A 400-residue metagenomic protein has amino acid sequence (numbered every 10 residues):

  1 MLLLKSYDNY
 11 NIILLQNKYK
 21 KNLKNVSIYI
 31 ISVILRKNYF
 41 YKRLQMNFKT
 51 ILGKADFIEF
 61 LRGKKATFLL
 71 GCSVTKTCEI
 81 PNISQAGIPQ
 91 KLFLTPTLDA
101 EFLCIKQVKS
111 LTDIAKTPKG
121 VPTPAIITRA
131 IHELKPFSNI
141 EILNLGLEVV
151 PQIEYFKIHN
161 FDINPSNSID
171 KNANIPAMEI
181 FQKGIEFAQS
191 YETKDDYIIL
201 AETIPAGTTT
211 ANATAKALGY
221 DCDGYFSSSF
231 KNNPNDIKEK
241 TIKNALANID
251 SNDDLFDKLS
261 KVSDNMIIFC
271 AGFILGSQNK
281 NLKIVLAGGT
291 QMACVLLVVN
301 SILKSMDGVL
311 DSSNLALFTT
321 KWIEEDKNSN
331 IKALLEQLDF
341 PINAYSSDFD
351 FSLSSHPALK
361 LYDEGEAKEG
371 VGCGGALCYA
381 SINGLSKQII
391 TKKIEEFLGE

Functional and structural regions predicted by a protein language model:
S6, Y19: Cationic, low-complexity basic patches in intrinsically disordered or flexible, solvent-exposed regions
Y10, L14, L23, L35 (+1 more regions): Short hydrophobic targeting helices and cationic amphipathic motifs that mediate membrane/organellar targeting
Y29-S32: Juxtamembrane and targeting peptides
L44-A201, P205-E400: N-terminal loops that bind phosphate or other acidic moieties and the adjacent beta-alpha structural core
